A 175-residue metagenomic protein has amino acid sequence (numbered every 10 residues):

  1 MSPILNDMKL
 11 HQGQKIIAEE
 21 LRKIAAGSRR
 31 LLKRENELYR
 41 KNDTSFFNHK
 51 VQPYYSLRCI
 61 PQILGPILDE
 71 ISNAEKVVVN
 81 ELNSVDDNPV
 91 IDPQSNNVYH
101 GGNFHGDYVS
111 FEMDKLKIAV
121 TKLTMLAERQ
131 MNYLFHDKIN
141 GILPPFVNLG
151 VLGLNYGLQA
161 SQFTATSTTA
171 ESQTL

Functional and structural regions predicted by a protein language model:
M1-M125: Accessory "access/gating" subregions that flank catalytic or transport cores
Y108-L175: C-terminal catalytic subdomain
